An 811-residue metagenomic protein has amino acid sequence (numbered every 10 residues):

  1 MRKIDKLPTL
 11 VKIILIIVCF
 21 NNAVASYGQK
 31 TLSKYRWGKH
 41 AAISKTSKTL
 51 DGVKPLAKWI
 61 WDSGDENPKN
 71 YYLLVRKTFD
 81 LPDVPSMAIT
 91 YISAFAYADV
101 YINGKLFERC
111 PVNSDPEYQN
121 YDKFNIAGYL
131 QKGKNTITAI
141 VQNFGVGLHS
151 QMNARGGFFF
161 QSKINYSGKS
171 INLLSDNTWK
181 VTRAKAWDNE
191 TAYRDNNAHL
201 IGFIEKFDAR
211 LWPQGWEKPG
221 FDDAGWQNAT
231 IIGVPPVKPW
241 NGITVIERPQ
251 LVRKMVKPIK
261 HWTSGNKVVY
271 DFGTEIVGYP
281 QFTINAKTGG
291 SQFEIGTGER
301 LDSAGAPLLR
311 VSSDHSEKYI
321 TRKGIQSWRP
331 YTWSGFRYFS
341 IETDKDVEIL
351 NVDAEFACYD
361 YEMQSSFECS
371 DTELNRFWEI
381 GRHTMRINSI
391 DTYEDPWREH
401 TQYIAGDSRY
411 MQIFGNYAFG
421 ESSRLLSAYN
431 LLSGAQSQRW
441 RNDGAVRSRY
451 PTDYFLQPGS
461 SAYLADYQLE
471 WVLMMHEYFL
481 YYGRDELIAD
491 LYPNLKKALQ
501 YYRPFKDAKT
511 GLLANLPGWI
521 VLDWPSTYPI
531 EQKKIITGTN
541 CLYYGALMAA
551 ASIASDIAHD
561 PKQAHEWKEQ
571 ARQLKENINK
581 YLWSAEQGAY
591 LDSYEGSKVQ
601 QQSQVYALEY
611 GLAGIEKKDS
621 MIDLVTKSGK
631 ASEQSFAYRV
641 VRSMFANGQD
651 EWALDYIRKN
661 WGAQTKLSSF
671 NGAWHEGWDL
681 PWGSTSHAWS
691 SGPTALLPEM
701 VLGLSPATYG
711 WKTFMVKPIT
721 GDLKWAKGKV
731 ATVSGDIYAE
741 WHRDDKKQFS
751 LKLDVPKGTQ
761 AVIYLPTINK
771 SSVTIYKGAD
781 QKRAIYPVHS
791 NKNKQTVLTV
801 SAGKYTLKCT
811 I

Functional and structural regions predicted by a protein language model:
M1-L32: Bacterial Sec-dependent N-terminal signal peptides
K30-R398, D407, S423-L426, R447 (+1 more regions): Extracellular/oxidizing-compartment recognition motifs
A98-N103, I341, L765-Q781: Solvent-exposed beta-hairpin/edge-strand motifs
F107-E108, I171, I737-A739, Q781-K782: Short, isolated positions in well-ordered beta-strands
Q131-K132, K757, S801-A802: Surface-exposed loops/turns
G145, Y403-K752, K757-N769: Active-site core of glycosidic bond-cleaving carbohydrate-active enzymes
R310-S312, D780-N793: Extracellular/luminal ectodomains and secreted, surface-exposed scaffolds of diverse proteins
R337-Y338, A761, Y786-I811: C-terminal beta-strand-rich structural cap/linker in extracellular carbohydrate-active enzymes
